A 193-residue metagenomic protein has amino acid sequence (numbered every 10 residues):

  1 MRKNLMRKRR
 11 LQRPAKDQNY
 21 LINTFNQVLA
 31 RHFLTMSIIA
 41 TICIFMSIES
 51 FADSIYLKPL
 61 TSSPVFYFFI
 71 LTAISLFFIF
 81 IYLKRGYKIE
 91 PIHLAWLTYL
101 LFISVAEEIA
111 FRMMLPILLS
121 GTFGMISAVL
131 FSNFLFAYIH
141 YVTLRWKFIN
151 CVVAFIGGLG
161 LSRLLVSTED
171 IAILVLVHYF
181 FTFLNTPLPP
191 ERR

Functional and structural regions predicted by a protein language model:
M1-F25, P190: Short, Lys/Arg-rich, polar N-terminal cytosolic tail immediately upstream of the first transmembrane signal-anchor
K16-Q27, C43-I109, P116-G121: Juxtamembrane helix-loop-helix connectors linking adjacent transmembrane helices in multi-pass membrane enzymes
N23-S37: Alpha-helical transmembrane segments of integral membrane proteins, especially early/N-terminal helices
H32-F33, Y67-F68, F155: Alpha-helical transmembrane segments
T35-I39, C43, A73-F78, S132 (+3 more regions): Alpha-helical transmembrane segments of multipass membrane proteins
Y82-L83, I89-R193: Transmembrane helix-loop-helix hairpins at the membrane interface of multi-pass integral membrane proteins
